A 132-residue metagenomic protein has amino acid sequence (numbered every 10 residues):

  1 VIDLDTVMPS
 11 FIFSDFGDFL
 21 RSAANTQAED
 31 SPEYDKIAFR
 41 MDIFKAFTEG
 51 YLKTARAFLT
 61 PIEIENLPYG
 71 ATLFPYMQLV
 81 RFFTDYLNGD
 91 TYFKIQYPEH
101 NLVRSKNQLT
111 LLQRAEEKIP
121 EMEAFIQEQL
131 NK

Functional and structural regions predicted by a protein language model:
V1, L52, P68, Y97-H100: Sparse, context-dependent recognition of short Cys/His-centered cofactor- or disulfide-binding micro-motifs
V1-S14: Active-site acidic catalytic loop and adjacent metal/ATP-binding pocket of ATP-dependent phosphoryl transfer enzymes
M8, G70-F74: Transmembrane helix-bundle signature of multi-pass membrane transporters/permeases
F13-A57, L73-Y92: Active-site activation/catalytic loop segments of kinase-like enzymes and analogous catalytic loops in related
L59-A71: All-alpha amphipathic helical-bundle segments outside canonical DNA-binding/catalytic cores that form hydrophobic
M77-K132: ATP/Mg2+ or Mg2+-diphosphate-binding catalytic cores that bind nucleotide phosphates or diphosphates via glycine-rich
